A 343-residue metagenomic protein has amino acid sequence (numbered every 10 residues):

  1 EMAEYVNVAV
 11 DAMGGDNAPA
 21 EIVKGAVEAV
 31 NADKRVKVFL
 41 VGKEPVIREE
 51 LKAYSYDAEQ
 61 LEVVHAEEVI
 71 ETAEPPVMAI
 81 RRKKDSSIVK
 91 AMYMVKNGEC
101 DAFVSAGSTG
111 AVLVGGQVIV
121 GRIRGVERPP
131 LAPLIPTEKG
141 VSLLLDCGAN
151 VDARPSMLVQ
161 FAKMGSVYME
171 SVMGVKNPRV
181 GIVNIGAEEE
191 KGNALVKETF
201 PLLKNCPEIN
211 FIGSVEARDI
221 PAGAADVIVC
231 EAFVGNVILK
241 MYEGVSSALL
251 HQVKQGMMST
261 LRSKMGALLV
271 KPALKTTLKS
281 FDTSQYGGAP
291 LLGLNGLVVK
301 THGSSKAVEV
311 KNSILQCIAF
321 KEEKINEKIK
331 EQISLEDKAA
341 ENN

Functional and structural regions predicted by a protein language model:
E1-V10, D16-A20, E49, Y54 (+3 more regions): N-terminal charge/polar-biased segments
D11, L40-G42, V64, S105-G107 (+6 more regions): Short beta-strand segments
A18-I22, D85-G98, A102-G116, I123 (+7 more regions): Short glycine/serine/threonine-rich phosphate/pyrophosphate-binding segments that cradle anionic phosphate groups
A20-E21, D33, K37-F39, E44-R48 (+4 more regions): Glycine-rich phosphate/diphosphate-binding loop of Rossmann-like nucleotide-binding domains
E21-T72: N-terminal glycine-rich anion-binding loop in soluble enzyme alpha/beta folds
Y56-C100: Phosphate/nucleotide-donor binding subsite
Q117-P130, L134-L144, A224-I228, A232-N342: Glycine-rich phosphate/nucleotide-binding loop
